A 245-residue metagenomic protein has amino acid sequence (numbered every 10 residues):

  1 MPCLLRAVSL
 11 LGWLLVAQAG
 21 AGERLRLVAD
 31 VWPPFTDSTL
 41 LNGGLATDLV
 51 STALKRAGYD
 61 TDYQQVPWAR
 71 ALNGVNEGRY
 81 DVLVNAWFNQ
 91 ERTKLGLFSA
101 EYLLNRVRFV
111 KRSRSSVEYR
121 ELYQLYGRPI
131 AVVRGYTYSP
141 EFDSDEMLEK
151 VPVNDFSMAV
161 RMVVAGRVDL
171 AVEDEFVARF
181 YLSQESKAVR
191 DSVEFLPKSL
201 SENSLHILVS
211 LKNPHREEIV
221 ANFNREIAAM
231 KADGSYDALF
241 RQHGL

Functional and structural regions predicted by a protein language model:
G22-K94, V132, D233, Q242-H243: Extracytoplasmic small-molecule ligand-binding "clamshell" domains of the periplasmic binding protein/Venus flytrap
P34, L40-T52, S113-M147, F176-V177: Bilobed "Venus flytrap"/periplasmic-binding protein-like clamshell domains and structurally analogous long
T47-R56, L208-L239: Extended ligand-binding regions for polar small-molecule ligands
S51, Y63-L125, G135-T137, L196-L200: Acidic, polar ligand-binding/catalytic clefts
Q64, A69-D81, L97, S157-F180 (+1 more regions): Short helices/loops that flank or line small-molecule/ion binding pockets
A86-K94, L170-D191, K198-S201: A ligand-binding cleft/hinge motif common to bilobed small-molecule-binding domains
R108-S116, N203-E217: A bilobed periplasmic-binding-protein/Venus flytrap-type ligand-binding module shared by bacterial periplasmic
T137-V151, V189-D191, R225-L245: Ligand-binding clefts/hinges and TM-proximal coupling segments of bilobed small-molecule sensing domains
